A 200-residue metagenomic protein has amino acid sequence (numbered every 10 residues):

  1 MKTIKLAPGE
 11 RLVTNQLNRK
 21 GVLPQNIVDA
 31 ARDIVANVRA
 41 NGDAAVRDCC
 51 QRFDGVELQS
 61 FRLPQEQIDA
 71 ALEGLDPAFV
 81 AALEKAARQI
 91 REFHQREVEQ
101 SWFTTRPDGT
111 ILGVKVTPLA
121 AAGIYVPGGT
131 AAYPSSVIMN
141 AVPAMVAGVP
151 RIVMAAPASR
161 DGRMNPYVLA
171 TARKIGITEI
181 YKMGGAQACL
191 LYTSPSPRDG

Functional and structural regions predicted by a protein language model:
M1-A120: N-terminal Rossmann-like NAD(P)+-binding subdomain of aldehyde/semialdehyde dehydrogenases
R32, R47-C50, A87, R91 (+4 more regions): Predominant activation on well-ordered alpha-helical scaffold segments within soluble catalytic domains
R39, A155, K182-M183: Active-site-adjacent beta-strand anchor residues
G42, P150, T178: Short acidic/polar active-site loop segments enriched in Thr and Asp
F53, S159-R160, Q187: Positions that flank functional sites
T104-A170: Conserved small-residue-rich beta-alpha loop and adjacent elements that most often cradle the phosphate/pyrophosphate
T171-Q187: A glycine-rich helix N-cap at a beta->alpha junction
Y192-G200: Single conserved hydrophobic/aromatic residue that forms the stacking wall/gate of nucleotide- or nucleobase-binding
